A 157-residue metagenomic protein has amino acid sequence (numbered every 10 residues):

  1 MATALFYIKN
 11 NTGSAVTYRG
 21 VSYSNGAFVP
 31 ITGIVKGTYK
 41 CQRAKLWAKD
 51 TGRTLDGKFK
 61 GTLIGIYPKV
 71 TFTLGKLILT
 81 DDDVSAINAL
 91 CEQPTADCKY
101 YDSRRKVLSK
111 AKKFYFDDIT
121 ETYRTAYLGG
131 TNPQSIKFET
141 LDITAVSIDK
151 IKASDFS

Functional and structural regions predicted by a protein language model:
M1-S157: Extracellular/virion structural assembly segments
